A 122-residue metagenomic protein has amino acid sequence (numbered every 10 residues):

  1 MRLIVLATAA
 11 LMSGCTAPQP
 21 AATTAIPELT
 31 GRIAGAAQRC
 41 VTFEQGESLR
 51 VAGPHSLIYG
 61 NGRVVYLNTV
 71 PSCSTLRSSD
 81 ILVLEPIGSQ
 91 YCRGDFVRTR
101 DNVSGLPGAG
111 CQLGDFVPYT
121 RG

Functional and structural regions predicted by a protein language model:
M1-A7: Sec-dependent signal peptide recognition, specifically the positively charged N-region followed immediately by
L11-G14: C-terminal motif of bacterial Sec signal peptides marking the signal peptidase cleavage site
T16-Q19: Bacterial signal peptide processing site
T24-Q45, L76-R77: Post-signal peptide N-terminal segment of mature Sec-exported envelope proteins
G35-V64: Post-signal-peptide N-terminal segment of Sec-exported extracytoplasmic proteins
G60-S78: Amphipathic, hydrophobic secondary-structure cores in small proteins
C73-G122: Helix-rich interaction surfaces within compact, conserved domain-sized segments that mediate assembly or partner
